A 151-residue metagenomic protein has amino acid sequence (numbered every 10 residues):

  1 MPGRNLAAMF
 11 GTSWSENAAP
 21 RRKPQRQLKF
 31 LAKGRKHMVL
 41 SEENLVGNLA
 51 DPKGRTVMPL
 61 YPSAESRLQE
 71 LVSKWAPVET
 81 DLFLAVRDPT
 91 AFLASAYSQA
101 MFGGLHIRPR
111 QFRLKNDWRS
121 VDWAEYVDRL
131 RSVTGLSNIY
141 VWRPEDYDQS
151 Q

Functional and structural regions predicted by a protein language model:
M1-D51: PAPS-dependent sulfotransferase catalytic core
L45-V46, A50-Q151: PAPS-dependent sulfotransferase catalytic domain
